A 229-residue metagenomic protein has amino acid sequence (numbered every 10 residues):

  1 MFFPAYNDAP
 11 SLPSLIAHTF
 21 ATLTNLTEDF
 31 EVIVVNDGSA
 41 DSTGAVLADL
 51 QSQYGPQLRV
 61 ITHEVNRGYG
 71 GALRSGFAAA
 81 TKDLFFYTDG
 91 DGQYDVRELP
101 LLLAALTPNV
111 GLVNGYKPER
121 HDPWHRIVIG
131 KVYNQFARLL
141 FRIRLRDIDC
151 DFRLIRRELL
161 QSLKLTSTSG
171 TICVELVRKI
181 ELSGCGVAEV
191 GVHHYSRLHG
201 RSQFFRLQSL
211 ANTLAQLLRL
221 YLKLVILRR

Functional and structural regions predicted by a protein language model:
D8-L12, S39, Y69, D95: Donor nucleotide-sugar binding loop of glycosyltransferases
D8-L23: Short, well-formed alpha-helical segments that are part of the catalytic scaffolds of diverse glycosyltransferases
P10-S14, D41-L50: Acidic helix N-cap motif at the loop->helix transition within catalytic regions of sugar-transfer enzymes
F30-I33, G44-A79: Conserved donor nucleotide-binding strand/loop of the catalytic core
N36-A45, G92: A conserved acidic beta->alpha catalytic loop
I61-A79, L84, Q93-G170, R197-L214 (+1 more regions): Acceptor/aglycone-binding surface of glycosyltransferases and processive sugar-polymer synthases
R144, L165-T168, V177-Y195: Catalytic donor-sugar/metal-binding loop of nucleotide-sugar-dependent glycosyltransferases
